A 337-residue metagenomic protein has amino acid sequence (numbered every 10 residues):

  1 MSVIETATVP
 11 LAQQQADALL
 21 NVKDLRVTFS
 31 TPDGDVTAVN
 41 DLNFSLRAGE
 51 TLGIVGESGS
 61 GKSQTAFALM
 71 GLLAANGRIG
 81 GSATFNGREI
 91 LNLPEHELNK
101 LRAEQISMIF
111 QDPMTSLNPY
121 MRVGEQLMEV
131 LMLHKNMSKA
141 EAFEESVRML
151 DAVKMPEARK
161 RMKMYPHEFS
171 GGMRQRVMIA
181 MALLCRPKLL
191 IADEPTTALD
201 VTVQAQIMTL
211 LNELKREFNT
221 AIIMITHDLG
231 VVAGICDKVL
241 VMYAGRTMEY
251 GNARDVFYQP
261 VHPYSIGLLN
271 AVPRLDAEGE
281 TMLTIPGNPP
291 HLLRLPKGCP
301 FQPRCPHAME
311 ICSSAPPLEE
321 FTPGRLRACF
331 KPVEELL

Functional and structural regions predicted by a protein language model:
A12-A18, P156-K160, Y250-L337: Short catalytic/signature loops enriched in Gly
Q15-L19, T28-D41, L72-R78, P94-E97 (+3 more regions): A short, flexible loop at the N-terminus of ABC-type nucleotide-binding domains that lies
G71-L72, I191-P195, L199-E280: P-loop NTP-binding/switch modules centered on Walker-like glycine-rich loops
N76, I90-S107, E125, L133 (+2 more regions): ABC ATPase NBD coupling module
I79-E89: Conserved ABC transporter NBD signature motif
E89, E141-K160, L269-N270: Conserved ABC ATPase "signature" region
L184-K188: A short, proline-enriched helix->beta-strand linker immediately N-terminal to the Walker B motif in ABC-type P-loop
